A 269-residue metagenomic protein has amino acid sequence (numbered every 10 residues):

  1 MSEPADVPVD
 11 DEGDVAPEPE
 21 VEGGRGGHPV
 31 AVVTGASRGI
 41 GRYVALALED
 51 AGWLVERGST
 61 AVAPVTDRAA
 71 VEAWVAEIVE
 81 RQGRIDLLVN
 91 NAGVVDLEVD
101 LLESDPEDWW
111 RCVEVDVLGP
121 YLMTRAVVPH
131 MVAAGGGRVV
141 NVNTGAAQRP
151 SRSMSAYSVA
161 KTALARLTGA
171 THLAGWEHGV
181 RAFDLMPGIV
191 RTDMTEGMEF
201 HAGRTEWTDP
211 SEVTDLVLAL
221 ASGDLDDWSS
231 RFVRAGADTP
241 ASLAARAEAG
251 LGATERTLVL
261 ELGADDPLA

Functional and structural regions predicted by a protein language model:
S37-R38: Conserved glycine-rich cofactor-binding loop
V62-A73, P106: The beta1-alpha1 cofactor-binding region of Rossmann-like NAD(H)/NADP(H)-dependent oxidoreductases
E72, V95-W110, S153-A156: Conserved mid-core segment of classical short-chain dehydrogenase/reductases
L102-Y121, G136, V140, L164: Catalytic Tyr-X3-Lys loop
T124, A160: Active-site helix of classical SDR
T144: Residue(s) in the substrate-gating loop at a strand-loop-helix junction that position the organic substrate next
R149, A170-V180, D224: Active-site-adjacent segment of SDR/Rossmann-fold oxidoreductases
D184, A202-A269: C-terminal helical subdomain
